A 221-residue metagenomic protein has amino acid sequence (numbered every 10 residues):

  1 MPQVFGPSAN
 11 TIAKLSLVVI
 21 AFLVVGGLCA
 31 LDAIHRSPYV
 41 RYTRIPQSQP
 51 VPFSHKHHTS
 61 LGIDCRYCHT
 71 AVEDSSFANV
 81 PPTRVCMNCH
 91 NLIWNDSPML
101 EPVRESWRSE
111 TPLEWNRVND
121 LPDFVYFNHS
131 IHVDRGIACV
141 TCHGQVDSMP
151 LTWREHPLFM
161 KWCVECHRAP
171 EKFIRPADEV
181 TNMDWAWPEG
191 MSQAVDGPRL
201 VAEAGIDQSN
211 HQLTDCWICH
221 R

Functional and structural regions predicted by a protein language model:
M1-P52, K56-S60, V72-P81, P188-R221: N-terminal export/targeting leaders of redox proteins
L15, V19-F22, C89-W94, P98: A short, flexible N-terminal coil/short beta segment enriched in small residues
H58-C65, I131-G136: Cysteine-centered iron-sulfur cluster-binding motifs in ferredoxin-type domains/subunits of redox enzymes
G62-A71, T83-I93, C139-Q145, W162-A169 (+1 more regions): The canonical Cys-X-X-Cys-His
S76-P82, W153-L158: Short linker/helix segments within small regulatory modules
N88, N116-R117, S130-I131, V140-P150 (+2 more regions): Soluble extramembrane regions of membrane proteins in the secretory/endomembrane system
N95-Y126, G136-I137, P157-R221: Flexible coil segments in periplasmic/lumen-exposed cytochrome c-class electron-transfer proteins
